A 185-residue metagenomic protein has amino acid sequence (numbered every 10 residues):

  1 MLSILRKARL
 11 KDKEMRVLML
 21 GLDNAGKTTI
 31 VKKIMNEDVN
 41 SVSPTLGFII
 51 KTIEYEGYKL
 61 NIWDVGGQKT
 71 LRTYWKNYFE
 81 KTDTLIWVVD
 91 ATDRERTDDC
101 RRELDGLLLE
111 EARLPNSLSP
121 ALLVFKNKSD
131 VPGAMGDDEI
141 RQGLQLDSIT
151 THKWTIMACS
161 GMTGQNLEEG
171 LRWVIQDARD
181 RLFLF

Functional and structural regions predicted by a protein language model:
M1-F185: TRAFAC-class small GTPase G-domain
